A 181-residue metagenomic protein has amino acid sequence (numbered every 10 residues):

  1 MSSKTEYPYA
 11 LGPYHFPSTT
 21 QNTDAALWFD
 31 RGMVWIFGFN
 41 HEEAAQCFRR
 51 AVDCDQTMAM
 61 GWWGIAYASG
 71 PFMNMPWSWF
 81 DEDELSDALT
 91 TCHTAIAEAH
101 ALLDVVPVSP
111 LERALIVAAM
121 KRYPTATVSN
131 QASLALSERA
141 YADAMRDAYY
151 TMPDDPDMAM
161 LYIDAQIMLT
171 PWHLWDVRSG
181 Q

Functional and structural regions predicted by a protein language model:
S2-T57, W62-D154, L161-Q181: Short coil/linker segments at helix-helix boundaries
